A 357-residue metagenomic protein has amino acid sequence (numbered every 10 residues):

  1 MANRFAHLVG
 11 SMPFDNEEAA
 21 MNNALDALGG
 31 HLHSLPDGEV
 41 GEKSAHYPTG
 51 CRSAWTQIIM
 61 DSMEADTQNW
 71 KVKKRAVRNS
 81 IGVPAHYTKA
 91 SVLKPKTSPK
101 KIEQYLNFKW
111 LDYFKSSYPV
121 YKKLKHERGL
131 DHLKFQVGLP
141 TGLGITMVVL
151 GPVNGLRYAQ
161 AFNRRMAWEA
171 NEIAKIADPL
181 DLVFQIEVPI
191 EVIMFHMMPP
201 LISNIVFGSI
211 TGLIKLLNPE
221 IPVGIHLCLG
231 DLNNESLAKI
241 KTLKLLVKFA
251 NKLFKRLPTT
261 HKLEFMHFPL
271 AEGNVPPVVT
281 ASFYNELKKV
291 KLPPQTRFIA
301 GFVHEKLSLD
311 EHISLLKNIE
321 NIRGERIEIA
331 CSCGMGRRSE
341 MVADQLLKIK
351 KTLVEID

Functional and structural regions predicted by a protein language model:
M1-I81, T352-E355: N-terminal basic, low-complexity leaders that serve as flexible interaction/assembly modules and, when applicable, as
A2-V9, H31-L35, H132-G138, D181-Q185 (+4 more regions): Structural preference for beta-strand elements that scaffold enzyme active sites
E17-M21, N107-K123, G155-A170, P200-L213 (+4 more regions): Well-ordered, non-membrane alpha-helical segments in soluble/globular domains
L25, V120-K134, A174-D181, T211-E220 (+3 more regions): Acidic (Asp/Glu)-rich catalytic clusters
V77-D178, V183-I205: Active-site-proximal, glycine-rich beta->alpha crossover segments in alpha/beta enzymes that shape flexible
T141-I145, V188-V192, L229-N233, L270-N274 (+2 more regions): Active-site-proximal loop/turn and secondary-structure-junction residues that shape catalytic pockets, frequently
F207-Q295: Aromatic-lined glycan-binding groove of carbohydrate-active enzymes
K255-D357: Catalytic-face loop-and-helix region of soluble metabolic enzyme cores
